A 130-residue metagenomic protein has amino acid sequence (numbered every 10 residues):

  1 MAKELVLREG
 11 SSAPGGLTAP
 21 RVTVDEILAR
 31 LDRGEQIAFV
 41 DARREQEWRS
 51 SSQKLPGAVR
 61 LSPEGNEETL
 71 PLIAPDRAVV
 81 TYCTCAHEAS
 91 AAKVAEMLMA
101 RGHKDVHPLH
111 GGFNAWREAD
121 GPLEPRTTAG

Functional and structural regions predicted by a protein language model:
M1-S50, E124-G130: Flexible, polar/low-complexity N-terminal or interdomain linker segments that lie immediately upstream of folded
R21, F39, A58-R60, V106-P108: Conserved beta-strand scaffold positions in the cores of enzyme catalytic domains, especially in NTP/NDP-utilizing
R33-G34, D76, A119: Structured helix-beta-strand junction loops
E35, G102-K104, G121: Short phosphate-binding/catalytic loops that engage adenosine nucleotides
S52, D120: Short, flexible helix/strand-to-coil boundary loops that buttress conserved ligand/catalytic motifs in alpha/beta
K54-P56, G102: Short, structured coil segments at secondary-structure junctions
P63-E68: Alpha-helical scaffolding within the catalytic cores of extracellular/periplasmic polymer-degrading hydrolases
L70-W116: Catalytic cysteine-centered active loop of the rhodanese-like fold, especially the PTP/DSP P-loop
